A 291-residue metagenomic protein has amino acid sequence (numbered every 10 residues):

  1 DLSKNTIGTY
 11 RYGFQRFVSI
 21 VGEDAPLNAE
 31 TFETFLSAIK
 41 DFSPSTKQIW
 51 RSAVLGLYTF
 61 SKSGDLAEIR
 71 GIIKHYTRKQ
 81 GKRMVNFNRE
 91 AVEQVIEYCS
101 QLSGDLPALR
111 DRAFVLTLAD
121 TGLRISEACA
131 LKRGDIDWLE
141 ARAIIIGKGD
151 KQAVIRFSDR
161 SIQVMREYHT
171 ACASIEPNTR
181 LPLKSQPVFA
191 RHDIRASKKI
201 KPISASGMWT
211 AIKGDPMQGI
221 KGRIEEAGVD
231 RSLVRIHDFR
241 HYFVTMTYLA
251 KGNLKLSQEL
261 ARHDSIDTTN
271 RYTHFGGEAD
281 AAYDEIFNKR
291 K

Functional and structural regions predicted by a protein language model:
D1-K291: Conserved catalytic core of the tyrosine transesterase superfamily
